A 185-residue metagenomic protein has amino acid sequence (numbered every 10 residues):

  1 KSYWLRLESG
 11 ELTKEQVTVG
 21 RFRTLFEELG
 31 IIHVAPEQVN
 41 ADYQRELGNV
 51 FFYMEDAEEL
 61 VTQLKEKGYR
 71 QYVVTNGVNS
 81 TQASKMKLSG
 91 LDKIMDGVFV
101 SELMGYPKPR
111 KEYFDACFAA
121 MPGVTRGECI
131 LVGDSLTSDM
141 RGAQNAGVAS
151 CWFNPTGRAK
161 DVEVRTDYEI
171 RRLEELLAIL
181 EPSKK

Functional and structural regions predicted by a protein language model:
K1-E55: N-terminal helical cap/lid subdomain that shapes the substrate entry/recognition surface in HAD-like hydrolases
K1-Y3, E37-A41, V61-T62, I94 (+1 more regions): A short alpha-helix capping/helix-coil boundary motif
G10, G48-N49, R70-Q71, G127-E128: A generic structural signal for short
E28, K67, A120-V124: Alpha-helix C-cap/termination motif
D42-E46, K67, V78-T81: Conserved acidic, metal-coordinating active-site core of Asp-based, Mg2+-dependent phosphoryl-transfer enzymes
D56-G68: Catalytic-core regions built around general acid/base machinery
T62, Y72, G77-K185: Asp-based, Mg2+/Mn2+-dependent phosphohydrolase catalytic module
